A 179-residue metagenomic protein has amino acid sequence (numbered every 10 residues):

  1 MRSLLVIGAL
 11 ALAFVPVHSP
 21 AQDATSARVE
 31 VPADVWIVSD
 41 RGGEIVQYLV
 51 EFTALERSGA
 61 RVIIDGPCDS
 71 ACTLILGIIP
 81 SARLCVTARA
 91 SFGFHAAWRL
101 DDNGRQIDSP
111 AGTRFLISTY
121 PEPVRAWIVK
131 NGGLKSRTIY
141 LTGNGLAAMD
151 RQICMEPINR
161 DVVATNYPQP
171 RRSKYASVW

Functional and structural regions predicted by a protein language model:
M1-L4: Positively charged n-region of N-terminal signal peptides that target proteins for export
V6-V15: Bacterial N-terminal signal peptides
V15-P16, L74, T87, H95 (+2 more regions): A sequence-level detector of short, solvent-exposed, charge-rich linear segments
V17-D23: Sec/Tat signal peptide C-region and signal peptidase I cleavage site
T25-F92, A96-L100: Cleft-lining beta-strand/loop regions that shape enzyme active-site pockets
V31-W36, V50-R57, N103-W179: Charged, glycine-interspersed solvent-exposed loop segments at helix/strand-loop junctions that cap or gate access
